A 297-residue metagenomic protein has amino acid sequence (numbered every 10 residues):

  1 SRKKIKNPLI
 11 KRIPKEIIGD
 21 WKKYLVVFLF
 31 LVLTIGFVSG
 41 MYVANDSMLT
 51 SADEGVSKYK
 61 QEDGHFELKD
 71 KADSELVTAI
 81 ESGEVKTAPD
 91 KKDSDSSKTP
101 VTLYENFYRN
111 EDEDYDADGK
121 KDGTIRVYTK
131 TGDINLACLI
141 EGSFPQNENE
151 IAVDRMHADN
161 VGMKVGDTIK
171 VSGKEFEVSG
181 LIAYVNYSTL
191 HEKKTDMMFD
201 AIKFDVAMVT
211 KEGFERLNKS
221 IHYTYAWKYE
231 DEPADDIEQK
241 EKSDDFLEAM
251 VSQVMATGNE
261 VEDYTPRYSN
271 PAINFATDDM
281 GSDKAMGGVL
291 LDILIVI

Functional and structural regions predicted by a protein language model:
S1-I297: Membrane transport/envelope proteins' first extracytoplasmic loop
